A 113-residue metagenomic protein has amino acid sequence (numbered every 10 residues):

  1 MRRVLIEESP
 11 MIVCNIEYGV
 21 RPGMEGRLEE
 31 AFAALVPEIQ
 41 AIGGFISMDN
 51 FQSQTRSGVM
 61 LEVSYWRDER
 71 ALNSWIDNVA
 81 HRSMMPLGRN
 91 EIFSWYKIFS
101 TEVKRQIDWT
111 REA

Functional and structural regions predicted by a protein language model:
M1-M60, R67-D77, F93-A113: Short S/T/G/P-rich N-terminal loop/turn motif that feeds into the first structured element of a domain
M85: Alpha-helical and His/Cys-centered functional microenvironments
G88-E91: Short, conserved catalytic or adaptor-binding loops enriched in Gly and charged residues
